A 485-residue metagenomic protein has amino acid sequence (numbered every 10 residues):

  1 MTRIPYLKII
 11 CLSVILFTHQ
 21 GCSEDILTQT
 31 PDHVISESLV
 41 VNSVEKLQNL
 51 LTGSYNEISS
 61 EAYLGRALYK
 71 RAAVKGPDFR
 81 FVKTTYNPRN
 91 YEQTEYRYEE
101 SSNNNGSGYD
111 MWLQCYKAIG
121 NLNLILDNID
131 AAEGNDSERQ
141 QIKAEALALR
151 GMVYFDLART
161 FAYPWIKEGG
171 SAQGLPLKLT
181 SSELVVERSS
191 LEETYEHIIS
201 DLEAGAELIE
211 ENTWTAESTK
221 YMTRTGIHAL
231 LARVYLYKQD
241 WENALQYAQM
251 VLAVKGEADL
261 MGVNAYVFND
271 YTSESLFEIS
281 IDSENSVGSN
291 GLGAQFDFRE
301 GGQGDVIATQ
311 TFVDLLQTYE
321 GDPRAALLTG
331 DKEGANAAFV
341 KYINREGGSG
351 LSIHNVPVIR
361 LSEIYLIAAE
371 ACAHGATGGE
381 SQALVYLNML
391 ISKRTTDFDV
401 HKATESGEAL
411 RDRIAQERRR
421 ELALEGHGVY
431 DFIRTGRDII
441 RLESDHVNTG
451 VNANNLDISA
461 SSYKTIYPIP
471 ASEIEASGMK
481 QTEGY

Functional and structural regions predicted by a protein language model:
C22-A73, V267, F398, R437-Y485: Membrane-proximal, proline-rich intrinsically disordered regions
S38, G65-T85, Y163-S171, E211-G291 (+1 more regions): Short, surface-exposed recognition loops and adjoining beta-strand edges that mediate ligand/DNA contacts, enriched
L51, I119-L122, Y195, L202 (+3 more regions): Inward-facing hydrophobic residues that define packing positions of alpha-helical scaffold repeats
P88-T160, S189, L202, E207-I209 (+4 more regions): Conserved, well-structured interaction surfaces
Y195, W241, G378-E380: TPR-repeat structural position
L245-S362, T396-F398, R411-R413, E421 (+5 more regions): Hydrophobic-face positions in mid-chain alpha helices that act as interaction patches
